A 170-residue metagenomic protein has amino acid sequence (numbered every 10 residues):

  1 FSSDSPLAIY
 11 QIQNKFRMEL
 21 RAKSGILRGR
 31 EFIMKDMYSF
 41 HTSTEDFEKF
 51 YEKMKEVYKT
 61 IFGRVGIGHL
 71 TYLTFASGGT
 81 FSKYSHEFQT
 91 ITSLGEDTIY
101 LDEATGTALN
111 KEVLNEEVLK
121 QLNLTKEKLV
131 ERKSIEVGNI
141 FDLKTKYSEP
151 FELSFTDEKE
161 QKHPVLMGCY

Functional and structural regions predicted by a protein language model:
F1-Y170: TRNA-recognition modules of translation machinery and tRNA-sensing kinases, especially anticodon-binding
